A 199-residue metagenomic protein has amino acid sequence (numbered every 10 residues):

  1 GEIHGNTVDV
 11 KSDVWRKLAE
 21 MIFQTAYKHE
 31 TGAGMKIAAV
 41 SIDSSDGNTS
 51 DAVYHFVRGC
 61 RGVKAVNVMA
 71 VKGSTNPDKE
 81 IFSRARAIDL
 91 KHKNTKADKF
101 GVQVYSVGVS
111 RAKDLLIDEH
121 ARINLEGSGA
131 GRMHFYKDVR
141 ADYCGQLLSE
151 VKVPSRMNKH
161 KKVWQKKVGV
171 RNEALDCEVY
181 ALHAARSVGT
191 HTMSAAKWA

Functional and structural regions predicted by a protein language model:
G1-M157, A199: Mg2+-dependent endonuclease catalytic cores in nucleic-acid-processing enzymes, primarily RNase H-like
Y136-A199: Long, compositionally biased intrinsically disordered regions
